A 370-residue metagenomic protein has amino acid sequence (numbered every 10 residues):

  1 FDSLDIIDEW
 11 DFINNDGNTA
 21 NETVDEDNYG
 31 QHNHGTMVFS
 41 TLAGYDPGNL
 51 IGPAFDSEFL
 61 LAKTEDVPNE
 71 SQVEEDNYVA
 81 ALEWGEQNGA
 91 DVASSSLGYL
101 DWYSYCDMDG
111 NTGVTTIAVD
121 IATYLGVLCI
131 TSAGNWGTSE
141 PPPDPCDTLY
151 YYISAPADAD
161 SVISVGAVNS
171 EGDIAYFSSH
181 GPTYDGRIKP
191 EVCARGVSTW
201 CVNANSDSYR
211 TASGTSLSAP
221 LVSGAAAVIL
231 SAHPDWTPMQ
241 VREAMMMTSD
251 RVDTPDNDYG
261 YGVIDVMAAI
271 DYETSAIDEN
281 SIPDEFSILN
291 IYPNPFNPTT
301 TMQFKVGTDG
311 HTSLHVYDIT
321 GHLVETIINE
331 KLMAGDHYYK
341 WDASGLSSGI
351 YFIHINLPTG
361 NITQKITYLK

Functional and structural regions predicted by a protein language model:
F1-W10, N14-E74, N88-D91, Y124-G126 (+4 more regions): Subtilisin-like serine protease catalytic core
I6, W10-G17, Y151-S231, D235: Extracellular S/T/G-rich loop segment that most often corresponds to the catalytic His/Ser-adjacent loop
F39-L42, L60-D66, D91, G98 (+1 more regions): Hydrolase catalytic cores
E83-D107, S132-A133: Short acidic, glycine-rich surface-loop motifs adjacent to enzyme active sites
N111-G126, A155, S161: Catalytic-core regions built around general acid/base machinery
G134, G214, N294: Active-site glycine-centered loops adjacent to acidic/histidine catalytic or metal-binding residues that shape
T274-D278: Short, compositionally biased serine/threonine- and acidic-rich segments at solvent-exposed termini, linkers, or domain
I282-Y292, F296-K370: C-terminal outer-membrane/trafficking sorting elements
